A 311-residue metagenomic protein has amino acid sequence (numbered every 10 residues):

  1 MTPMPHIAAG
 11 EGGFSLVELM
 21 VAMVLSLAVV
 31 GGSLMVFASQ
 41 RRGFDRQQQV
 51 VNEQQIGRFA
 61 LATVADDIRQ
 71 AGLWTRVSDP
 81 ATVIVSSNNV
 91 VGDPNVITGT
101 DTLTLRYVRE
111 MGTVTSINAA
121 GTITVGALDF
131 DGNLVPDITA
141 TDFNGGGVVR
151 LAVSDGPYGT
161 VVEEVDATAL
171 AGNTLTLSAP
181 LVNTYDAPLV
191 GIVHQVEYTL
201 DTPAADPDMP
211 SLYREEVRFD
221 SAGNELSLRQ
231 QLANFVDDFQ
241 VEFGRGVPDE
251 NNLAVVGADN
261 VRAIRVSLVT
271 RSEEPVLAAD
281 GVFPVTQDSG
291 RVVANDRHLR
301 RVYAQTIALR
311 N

Functional and structural regions predicted by a protein language model:
T2, A9-F37: N-terminal single-pass transmembrane signal-anchor helix
P3-H6, E11, Q48, N52 (+9 more regions): Short linear sequence signals and composition-biased patches located at protein termini or domain-edge surfaces
F44: Short, conserved phosphate-binding/catalytic loop or strand-edge motifs used in phosphoryl-/nucleotidyl-transfer
S87-N183: Autoprocessing Asn-cyclization modules and mimics
P180-I192: Catalytic P-loop NTP-binding/switch module of NTPases
